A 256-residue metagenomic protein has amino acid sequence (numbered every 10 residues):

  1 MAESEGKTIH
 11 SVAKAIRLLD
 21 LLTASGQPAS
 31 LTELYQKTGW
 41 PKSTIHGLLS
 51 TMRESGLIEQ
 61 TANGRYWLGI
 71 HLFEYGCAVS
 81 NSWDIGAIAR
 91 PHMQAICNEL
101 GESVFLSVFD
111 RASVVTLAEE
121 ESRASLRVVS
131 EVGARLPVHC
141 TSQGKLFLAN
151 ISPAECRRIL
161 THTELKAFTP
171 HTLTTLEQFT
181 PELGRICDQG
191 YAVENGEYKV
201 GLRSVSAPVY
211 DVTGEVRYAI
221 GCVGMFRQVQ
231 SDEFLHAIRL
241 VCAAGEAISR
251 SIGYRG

Functional and structural regions predicted by a protein language model:
M1-G86, E246-Y254: N-terminal helix-turn-helix
A2-E3, G201, Y218-G256: Juxtadomain coupling helices with adjacent low-complexity linkers
T8-V12, L31, G69, S82 (+8 more regions): Short, structured helix-loop boundary elements
G64, L68-T163: Amphipathic alpha-helical effector-binding/dimerization core of metabolite-sensing transcriptional regulators
I88-I96, L160-S206, E246, R250-S251: Short, basic/aromatic recognition patches
V209-V212: Sensor-regulatory modules in signal-transduction proteins
